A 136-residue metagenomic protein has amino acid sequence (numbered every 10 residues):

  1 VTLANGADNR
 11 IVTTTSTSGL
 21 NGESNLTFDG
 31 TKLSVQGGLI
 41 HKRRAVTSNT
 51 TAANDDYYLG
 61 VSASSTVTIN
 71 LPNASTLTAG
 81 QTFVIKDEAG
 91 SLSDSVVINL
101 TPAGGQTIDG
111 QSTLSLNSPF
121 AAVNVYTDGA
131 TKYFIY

Functional and structural regions predicted by a protein language model:
V1-T2, D29-Q36, G105, S115 (+1 more regions): Short, low-complexity N-terminal tether/leader segments at secretion or assembly junctions of large, surface-exposed
T2-G6, L20: Disulfide-braced loops of extracellular cysteine-rich modules
I11-T14: Small-residue hinge/turn detector
G19-G22, I108: Short loop/beta submotifs within extracellular cysteine-rich repeat domains
S34-T101, T127-Y136: Exposed extracellular interaction/assembly regions and N-terminal maturation sites
Y58, Q111-L116: Beta-strand-rich interaction surfaces with strong enrichment in secreted/lumenal proteins
T101-D109: Short edge-strand/loop segments of extracellular domains
